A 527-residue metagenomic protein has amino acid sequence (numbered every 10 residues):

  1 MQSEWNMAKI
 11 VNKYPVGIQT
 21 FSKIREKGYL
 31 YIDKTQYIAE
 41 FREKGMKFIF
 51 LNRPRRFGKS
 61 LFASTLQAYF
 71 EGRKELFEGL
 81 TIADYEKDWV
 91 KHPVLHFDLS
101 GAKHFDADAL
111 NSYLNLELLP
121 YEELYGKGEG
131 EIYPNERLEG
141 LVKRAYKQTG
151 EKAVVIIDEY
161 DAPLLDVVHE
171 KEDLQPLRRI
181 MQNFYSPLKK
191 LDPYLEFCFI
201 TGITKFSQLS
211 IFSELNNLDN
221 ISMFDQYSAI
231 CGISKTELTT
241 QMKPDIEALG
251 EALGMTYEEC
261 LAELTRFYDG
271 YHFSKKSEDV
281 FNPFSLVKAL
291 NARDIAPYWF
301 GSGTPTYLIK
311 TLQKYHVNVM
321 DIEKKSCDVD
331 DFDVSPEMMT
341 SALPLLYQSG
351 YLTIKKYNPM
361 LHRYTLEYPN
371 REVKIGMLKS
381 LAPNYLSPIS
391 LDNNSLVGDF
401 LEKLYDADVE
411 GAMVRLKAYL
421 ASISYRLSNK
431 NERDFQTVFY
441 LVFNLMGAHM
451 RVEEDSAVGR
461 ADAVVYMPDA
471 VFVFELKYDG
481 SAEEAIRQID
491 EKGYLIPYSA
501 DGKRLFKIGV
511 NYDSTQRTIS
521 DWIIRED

Functional and structural regions predicted by a protein language model:
M1-N431, M446: Phosphate-binding site recognition
A145-T149, V442-P468: Active-site metal-binding core of divalent-cation-utilizing nuclease and nuclease-like domains
V154, A470-F472, F506: Structural motif
L174-R179, Y478-L495: Mg2+/Mn2+-dependent nuclease catalytic core
F184-L191, P344-L352, Y440-L445, I489-I508: Metal-dependent nuclease catalytic cores in nucleic-acid-processing enzymes, especially RNase H-like/related
F439, A461-Y478, K492: Conserved catalytic cores of phosphodiester-cleaving nucleases, focusing on short active-site segments
P497, K503-D527: Domain-level recognition of nuclease-like catalytic cores that cleave nucleotide substrates
